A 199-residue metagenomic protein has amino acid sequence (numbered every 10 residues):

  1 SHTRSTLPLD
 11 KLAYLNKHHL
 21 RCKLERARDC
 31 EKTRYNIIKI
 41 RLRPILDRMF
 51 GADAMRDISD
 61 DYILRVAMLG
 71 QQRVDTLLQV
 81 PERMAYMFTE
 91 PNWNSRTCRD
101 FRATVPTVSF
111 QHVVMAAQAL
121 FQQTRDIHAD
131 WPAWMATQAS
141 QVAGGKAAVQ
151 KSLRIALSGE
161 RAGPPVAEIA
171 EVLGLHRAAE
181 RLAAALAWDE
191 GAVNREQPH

Functional and structural regions predicted by a protein language model:
S1-E31: Catalytic cores of enzymes that engage adenine nucleotides and/or redox cofactors via long glycine-rich, Lys/Arg/His
H2-P8, R56-R65, Q141-A148, R161: Structural motif
R4, L20-R21, M55, P106 (+5 more regions): Amphipathic alpha-helical interaction elements
Y14-K17, M68-D75, I155-S158: Short, hydrophobic/amphipathic alpha-helical patches that form generic packing surfaces within helical domains
L15-H18, R41-I45, L120, S152 (+2 more regions): Generic, well-ordered alpha-helical scaffold segments in large soluble proteins
L20-R26, L78, G159-P165: Short helix-capping/linker segments at secondary-structure and domain boundaries
R26-V142: Small-residue-rich helix-loop
A129-E196: Charged substrate- and nucleic-acid-binding regions of tRNA-handling and nucleotidyl-transfer enzymes, centered on
